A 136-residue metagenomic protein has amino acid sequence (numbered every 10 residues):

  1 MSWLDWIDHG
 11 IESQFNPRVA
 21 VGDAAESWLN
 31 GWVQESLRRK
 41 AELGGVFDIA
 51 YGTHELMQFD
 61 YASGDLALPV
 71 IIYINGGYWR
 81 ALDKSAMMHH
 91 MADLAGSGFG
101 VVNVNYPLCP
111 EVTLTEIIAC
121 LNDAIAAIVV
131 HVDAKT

Functional and structural regions predicted by a protein language model:
M1-S13, P17: N-terminal membrane-anchoring alpha-helices
F15-L66: N-terminal cap/lid segment of alpha/beta-hydrolase-fold proteins
L68-G77: Short beta-strand element of the alpha/beta-hydrolase
G77, G100, N105-C109: Short beta-to-alpha linker loops that shape the active-site pocket of alpha/beta-hydrolase fold enzymes
A81-S85, E111-V112: Short N-terminal helix/helix-N-cap motif within the alpha/beta-hydrolase-1
S85-N103: Short amphipathic alpha-helix adjacent to the substrate-entry channel of hydrolases
V112-A134: Alpha/beta-hydrolase active-site loop
